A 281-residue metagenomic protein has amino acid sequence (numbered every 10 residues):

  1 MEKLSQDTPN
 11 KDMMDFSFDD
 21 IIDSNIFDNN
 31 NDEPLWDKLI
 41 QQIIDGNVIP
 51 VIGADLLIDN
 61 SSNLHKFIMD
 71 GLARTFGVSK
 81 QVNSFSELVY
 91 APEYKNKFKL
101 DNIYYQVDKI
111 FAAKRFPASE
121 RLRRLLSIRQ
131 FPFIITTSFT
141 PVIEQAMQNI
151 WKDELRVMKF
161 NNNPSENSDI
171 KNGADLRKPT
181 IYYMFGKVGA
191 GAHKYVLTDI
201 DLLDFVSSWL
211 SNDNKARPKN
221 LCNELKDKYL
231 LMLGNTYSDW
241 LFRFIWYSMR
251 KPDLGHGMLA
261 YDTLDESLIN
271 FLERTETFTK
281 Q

Functional and structural regions predicted by a protein language model:
E2-Q281: SIR2/sirtuin NAD+-dependent deacylase catalytic core
